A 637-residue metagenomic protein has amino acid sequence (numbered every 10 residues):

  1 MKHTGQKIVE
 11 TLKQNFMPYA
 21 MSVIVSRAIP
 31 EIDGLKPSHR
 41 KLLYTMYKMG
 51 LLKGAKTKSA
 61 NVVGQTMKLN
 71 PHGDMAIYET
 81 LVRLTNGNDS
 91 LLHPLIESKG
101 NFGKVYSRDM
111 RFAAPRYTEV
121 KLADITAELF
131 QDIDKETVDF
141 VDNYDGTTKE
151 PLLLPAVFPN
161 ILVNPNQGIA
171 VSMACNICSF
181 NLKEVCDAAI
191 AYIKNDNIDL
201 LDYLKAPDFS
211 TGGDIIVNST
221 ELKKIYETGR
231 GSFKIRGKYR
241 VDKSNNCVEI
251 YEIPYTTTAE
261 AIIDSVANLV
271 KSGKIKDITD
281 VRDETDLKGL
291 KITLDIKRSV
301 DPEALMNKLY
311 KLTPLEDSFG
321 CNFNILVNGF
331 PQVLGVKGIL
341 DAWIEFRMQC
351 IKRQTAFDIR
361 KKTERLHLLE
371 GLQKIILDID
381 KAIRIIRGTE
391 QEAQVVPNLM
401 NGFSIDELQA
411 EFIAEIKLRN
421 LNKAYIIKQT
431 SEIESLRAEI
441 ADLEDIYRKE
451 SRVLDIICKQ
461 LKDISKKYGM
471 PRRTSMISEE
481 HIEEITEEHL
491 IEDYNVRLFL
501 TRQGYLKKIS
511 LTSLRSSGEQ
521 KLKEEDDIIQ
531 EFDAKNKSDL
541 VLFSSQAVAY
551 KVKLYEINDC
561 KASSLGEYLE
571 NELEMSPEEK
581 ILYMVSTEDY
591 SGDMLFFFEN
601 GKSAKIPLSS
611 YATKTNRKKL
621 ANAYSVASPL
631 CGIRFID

Functional and structural regions predicted by a protein language model:
M1-G229, K291-T293, E525, F543: Catalytic phosphate-handling regions of large nucleic-acid enzymes and associated NTPases
M1-H3, K7-I8, Q167-I169, M173-D637: C-terminal interaction appendages of subunits in large macromolecular complexes
